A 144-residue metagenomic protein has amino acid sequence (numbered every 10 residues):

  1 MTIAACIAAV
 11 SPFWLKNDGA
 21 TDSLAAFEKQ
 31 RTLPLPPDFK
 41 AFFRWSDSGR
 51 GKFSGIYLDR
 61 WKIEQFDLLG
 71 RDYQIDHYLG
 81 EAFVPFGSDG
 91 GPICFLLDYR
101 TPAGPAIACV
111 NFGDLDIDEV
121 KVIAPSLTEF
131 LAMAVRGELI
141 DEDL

Functional and structural regions predicted by a protein language model:
M1-F95, R100-P102, E138-D143: A surface-exposed partner-binding patch
G104-F112: Intrinsically disordered, low-complexity regulatory segments enriched in Ser/Thr/Pro and charged residues
N111, L115-G137: Compact, glycine/acidic-enriched structural inserts
